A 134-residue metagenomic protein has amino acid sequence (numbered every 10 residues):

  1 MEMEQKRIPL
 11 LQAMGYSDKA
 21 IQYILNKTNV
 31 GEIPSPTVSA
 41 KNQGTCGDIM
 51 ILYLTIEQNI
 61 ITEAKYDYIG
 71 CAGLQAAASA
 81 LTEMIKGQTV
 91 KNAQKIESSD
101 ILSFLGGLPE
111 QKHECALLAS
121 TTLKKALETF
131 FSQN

Functional and structural regions predicted by a protein language model:
M1-N134: Domain-level signature for proteins that mediate thiol-based redox and metal-cofactor handling
